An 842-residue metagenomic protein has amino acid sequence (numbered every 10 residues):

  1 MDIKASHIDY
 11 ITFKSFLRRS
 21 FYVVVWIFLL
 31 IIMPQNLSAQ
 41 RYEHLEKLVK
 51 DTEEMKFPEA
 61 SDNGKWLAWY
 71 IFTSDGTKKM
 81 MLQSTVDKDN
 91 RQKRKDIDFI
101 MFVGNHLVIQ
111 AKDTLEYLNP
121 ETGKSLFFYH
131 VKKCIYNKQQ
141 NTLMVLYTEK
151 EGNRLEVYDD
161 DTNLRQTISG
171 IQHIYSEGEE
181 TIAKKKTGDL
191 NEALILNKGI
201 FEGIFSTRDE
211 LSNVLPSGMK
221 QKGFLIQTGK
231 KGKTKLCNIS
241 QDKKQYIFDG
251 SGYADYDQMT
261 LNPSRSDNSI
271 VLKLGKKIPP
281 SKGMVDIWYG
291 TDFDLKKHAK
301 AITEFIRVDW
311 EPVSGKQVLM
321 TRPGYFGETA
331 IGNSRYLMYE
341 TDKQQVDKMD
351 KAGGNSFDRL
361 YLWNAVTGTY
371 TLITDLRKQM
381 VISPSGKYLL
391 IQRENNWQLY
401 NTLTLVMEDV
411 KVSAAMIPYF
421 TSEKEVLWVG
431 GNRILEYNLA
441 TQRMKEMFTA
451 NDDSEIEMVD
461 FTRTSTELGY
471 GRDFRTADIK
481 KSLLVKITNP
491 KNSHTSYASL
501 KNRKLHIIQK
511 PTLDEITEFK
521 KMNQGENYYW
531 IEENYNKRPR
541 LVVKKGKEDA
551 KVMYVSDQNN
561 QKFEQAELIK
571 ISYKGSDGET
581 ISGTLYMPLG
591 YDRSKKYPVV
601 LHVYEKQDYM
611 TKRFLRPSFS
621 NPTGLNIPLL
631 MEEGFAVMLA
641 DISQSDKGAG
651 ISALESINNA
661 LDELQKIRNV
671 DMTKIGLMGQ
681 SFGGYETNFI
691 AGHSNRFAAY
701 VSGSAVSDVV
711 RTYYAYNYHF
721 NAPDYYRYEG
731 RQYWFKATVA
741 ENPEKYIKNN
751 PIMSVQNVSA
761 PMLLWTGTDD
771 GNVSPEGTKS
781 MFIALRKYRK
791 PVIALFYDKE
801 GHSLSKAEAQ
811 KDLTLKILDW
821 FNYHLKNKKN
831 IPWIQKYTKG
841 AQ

Functional and structural regions predicted by a protein language model:
Q40-E53, W310-L319: A short helix->beta-strand "capping" segment at the edge of beta-propeller domains
K47-M80, I97-F99, E328-T329: Beta-strand-rich domains and repeat architectures in extracellular enzymes and scaffolds, especially beta-propellers
P58-W66, F99-L107, C134-T142, I174-T181 (+8 more regions): Blade-terminus and WD-like Trp-Asp/Gly-His loop motifs, strongest in beta-propeller folds
D75-M81, T114-E116, E151-E156, D189-I195 (+8 more regions): Structural motif
D242-K244, D257-M259, L272-Q317, Y339-R359 (+3 more regions): Predominantly five- to eight-bladed beta-propeller fold
K273, E304-I306, I456-T464, Y470-A477 (+6 more regions): Non-catalytic accessory segments flanking enzyme active sites
K595-K606: Short beta-strand element of the alpha/beta-hydrolase
S620-Q842: Active-site-proximal cap/loop segments of hydrolase catalytic domains
